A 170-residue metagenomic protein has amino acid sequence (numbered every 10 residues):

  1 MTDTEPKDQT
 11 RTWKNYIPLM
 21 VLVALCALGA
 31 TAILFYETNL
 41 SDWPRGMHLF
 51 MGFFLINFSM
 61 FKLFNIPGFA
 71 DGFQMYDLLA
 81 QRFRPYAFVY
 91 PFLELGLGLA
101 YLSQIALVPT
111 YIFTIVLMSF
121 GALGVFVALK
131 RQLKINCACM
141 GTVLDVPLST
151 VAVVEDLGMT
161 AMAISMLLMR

Functional and structural regions predicted by a protein language model:
T2-R170: Membrane-interfacial helix-loop segments of redox and metal-homeostasis proteins, especially TM-loop-TM junctions
